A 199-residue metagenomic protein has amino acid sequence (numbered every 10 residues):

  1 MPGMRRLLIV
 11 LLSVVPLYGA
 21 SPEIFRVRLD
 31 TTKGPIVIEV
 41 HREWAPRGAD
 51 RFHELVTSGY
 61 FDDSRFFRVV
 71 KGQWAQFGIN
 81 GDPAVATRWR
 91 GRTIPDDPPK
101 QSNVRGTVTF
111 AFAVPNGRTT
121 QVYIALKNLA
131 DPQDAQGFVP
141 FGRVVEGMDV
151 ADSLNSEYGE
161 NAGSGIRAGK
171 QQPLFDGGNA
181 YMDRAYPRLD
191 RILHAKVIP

Functional and structural regions predicted by a protein language model:
M1-M4: N-terminal secretory signal peptides that target proteins for export/translocation
R6-V15: Sec-dependent N-terminal signal peptides
L17-P199: Cyclophilin-like peptidyl-prolyl cis-trans isomerases
